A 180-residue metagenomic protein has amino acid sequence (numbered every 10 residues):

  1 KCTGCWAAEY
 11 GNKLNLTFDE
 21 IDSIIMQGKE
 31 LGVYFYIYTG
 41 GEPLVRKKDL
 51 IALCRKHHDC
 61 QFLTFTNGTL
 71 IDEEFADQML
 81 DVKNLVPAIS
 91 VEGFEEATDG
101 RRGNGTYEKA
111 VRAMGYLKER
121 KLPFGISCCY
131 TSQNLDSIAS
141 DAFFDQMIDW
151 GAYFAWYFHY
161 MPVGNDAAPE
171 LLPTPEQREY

Functional and structural regions predicted by a protein language model:
K1, I148-Y153, P173-Y180: Short, intrinsically disordered, charge-balanced linker/junction segments flanking boundaries in proteins
K1-D19: Canonical Radical SAM [4Fe-4S] cluster-binding loop centered on the CxxxCxxC motif and its immediate flanking residues
A7, H159-Y160: Active-site donor-binding loop signature of nucleotide-sugar glycosyltransferases
G11, E95-R101, V163-P169: A short acidic, helix-capping loop that chelates divalent metal ions and anchors anionic groups
F18-Y38, R46-H159: Radical SAM/AdoMet-radical enzyme domain recognition
Y160-Y180: A C-terminal junction/extension of Radical SAM enzymes
